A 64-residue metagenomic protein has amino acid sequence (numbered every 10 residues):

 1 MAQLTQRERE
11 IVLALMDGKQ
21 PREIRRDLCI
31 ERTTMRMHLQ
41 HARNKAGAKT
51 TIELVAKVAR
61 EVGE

Functional and structural regions predicted by a protein language model:
M1-T34, E61: Helix-turn-helix DNA-binding segment
R7, H38-H41: Residues within the DNA-recognition helix of helix-turn-helix
L13, R26, M37, N44 (+1 more regions): DNA-binding alpha-helical recognition surfaces that contact promoter or target DNA
N44-E64: Basic, Lys/Arg-enriched C-terminal extension of HTH/homeodomain DNA-binding domains
